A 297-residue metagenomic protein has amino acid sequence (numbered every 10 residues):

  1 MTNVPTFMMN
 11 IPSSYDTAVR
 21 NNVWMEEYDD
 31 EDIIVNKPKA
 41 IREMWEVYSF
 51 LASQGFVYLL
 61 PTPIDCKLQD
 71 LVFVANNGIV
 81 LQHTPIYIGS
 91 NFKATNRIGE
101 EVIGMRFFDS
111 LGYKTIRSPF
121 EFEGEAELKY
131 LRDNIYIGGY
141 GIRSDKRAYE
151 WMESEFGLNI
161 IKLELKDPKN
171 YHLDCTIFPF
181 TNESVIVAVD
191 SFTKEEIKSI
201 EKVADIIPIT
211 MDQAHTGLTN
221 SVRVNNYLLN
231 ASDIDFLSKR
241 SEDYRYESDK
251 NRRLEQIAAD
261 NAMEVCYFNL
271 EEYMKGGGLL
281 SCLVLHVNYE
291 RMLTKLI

Functional and structural regions predicted by a protein language model:
M1-I297: The feature marks the mature, well-folded catalytic cores of soluble enzymes
